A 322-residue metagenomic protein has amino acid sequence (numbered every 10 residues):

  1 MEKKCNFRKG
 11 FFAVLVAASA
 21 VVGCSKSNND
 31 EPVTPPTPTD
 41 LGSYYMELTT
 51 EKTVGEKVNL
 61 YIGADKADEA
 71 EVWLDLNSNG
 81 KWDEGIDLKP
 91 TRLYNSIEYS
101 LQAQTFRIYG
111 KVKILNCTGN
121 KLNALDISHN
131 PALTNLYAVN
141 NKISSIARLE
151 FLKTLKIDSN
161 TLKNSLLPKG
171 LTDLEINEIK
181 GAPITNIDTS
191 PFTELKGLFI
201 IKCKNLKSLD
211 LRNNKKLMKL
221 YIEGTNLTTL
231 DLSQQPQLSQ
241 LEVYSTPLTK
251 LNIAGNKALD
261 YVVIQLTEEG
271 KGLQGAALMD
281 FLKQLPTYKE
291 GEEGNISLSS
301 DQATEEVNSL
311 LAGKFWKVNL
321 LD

Functional and structural regions predicted by a protein language model:
M1-V22: Sec-dependent bacterial lipoprotein signal peptides
C24-A124, H129-P131, K142, E150 (+7 more regions): N-terminal capping/linker segments that flank leucine-rich repeat
N116-T118, D126, N135-V139, K156-D158 (+9 more regions): Short beta-strand elements of solenoid repeat domains
N120-N123, S144, N160-K163, A182-T185 (+5 more regions): Conserved positions within tandem-repeat grammars
L125, I146, S165-L166, I187 (+7 more regions): Canonical leucine-rich repeat
L136, I143, L152, L171-L174 (+8 more regions): Intrinsically disordered, low-complexity proline-rich tandem-repeat tracts
